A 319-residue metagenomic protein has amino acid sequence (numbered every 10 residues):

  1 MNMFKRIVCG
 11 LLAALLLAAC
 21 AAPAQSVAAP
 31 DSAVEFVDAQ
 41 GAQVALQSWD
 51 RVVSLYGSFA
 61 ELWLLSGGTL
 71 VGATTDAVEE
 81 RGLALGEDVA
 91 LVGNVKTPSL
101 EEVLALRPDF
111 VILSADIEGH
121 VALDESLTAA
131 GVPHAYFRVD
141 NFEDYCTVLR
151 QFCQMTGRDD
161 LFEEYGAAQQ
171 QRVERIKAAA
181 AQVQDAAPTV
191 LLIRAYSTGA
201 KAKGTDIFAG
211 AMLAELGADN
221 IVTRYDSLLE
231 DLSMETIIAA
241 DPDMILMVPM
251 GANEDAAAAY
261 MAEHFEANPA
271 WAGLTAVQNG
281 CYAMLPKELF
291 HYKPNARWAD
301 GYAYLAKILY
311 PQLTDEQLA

Functional and structural regions predicted by a protein language model:
M1-L11: Bacterial N-terminal signal peptides that target proteins for export
R6-V8, A19-S58, D160-L192, I308-A319: Bacterial Sec-exported substrate-binding components of ABC uptake systems
D38-A39, V89-E101, Y225-M234: Short helix-initiation/N-cap motifs at beta->coil->alpha
Y56, A115-D116, Y225, V248-A252: Short secondary-structure boundary segments
Y56-L106, F110-I117: A short, structured surface patch at a secondary-structure boundary
A77-G82, K201-L229: Alpha-helical, coiled-coil/dimerization segments enriched in small aliphatic residues
G119-A122, F137-Q151, D185-F208: Extracytoplasmic ligand-binding site segments that recognize negatively charged/polar headgroups
D144-Q154, E163, P249-A319: Structured C-terminal subdomain patch of bacterial secreted/periplasmic proteins
